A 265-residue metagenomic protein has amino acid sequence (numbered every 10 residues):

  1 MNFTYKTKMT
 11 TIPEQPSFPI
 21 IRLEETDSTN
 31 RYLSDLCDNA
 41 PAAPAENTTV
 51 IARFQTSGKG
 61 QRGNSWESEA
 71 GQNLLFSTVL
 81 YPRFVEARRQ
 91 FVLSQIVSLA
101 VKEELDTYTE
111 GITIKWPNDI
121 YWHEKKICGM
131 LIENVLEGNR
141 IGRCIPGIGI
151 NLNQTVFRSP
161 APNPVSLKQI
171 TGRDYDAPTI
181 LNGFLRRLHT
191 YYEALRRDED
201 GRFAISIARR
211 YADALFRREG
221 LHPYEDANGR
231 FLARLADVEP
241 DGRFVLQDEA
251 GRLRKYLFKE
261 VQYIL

Functional and structural regions predicted by a protein language model:
M1-T107, L253: N-terminal lobe of the biotin/lipoate ligase/transferase fold
T29, F76, V101, D119 (+3 more regions): Residue-level signal for inorganic ion chemistry
I51-R53, S77, K115, L131-E133 (+1 more regions): Short beta-strand segments
R53-Q55, Y121, E133, P223-E225 (+1 more regions): A generic structural motif
V97-N139, G149: Acidic (Asp/Glu) carboxylate-rich active-site/surface patches
N139-Q169: Short, acidic (Asp/Glu-rich) active-site segment that either coordinates a divalent metal cofactor
G172-N228, A236: Conserved, helical-rich catalytic subdomain that frames metal- and/or nucleotide-binding sites in enzyme alpha/beta
R173, R218-L265: Conserved RNA-binding domains used in RNP assembly and mRNA/RNA metabolism
